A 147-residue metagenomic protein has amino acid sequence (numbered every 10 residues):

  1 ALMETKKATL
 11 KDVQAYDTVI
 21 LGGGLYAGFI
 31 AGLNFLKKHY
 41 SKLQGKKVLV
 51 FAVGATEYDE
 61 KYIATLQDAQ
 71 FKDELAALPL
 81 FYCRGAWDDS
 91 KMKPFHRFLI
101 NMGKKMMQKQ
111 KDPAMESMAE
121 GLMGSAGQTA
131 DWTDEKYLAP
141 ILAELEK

Functional and structural regions predicted by a protein language model:
A1-D12, V19-G23, A52-G54: A short beta-strand-loop structural module common to alpha/beta enzyme folds
L10-D17, L36-K42: N-terminal/domain-start segments enriched in small and hydrophobic, helix-friendly residues, covering either
A15-D17, Y26, E144: Broad hydrophobic/π-residue packing in well-ordered secondary structure
D17-V19, L78: Conserved acidic residues
G28-K147: FMN-binding flavodoxin-like domain, especially the glycine-rich phosphate-binding loop
